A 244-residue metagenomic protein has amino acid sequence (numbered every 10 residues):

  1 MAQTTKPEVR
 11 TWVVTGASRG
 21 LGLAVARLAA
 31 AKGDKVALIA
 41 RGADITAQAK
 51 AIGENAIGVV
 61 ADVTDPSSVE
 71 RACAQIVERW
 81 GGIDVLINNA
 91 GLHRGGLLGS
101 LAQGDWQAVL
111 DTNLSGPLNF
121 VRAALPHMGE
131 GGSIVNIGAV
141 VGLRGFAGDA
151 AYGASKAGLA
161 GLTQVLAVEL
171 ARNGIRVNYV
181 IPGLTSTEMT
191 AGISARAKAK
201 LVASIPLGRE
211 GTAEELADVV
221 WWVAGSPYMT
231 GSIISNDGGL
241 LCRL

Functional and structural regions predicted by a protein language model:
S18-R19: Conserved glycine-rich cofactor-binding loop
K32-Q48: Conserved glycine-rich Rossmann-like NAD(P)H-binding loop of the short-chain dehydrogenase/reductase
L97-L98, D105-L110, L201: Substrate-binding pocket helix/loop in short-chain dehydrogenase/reductase
V121, S155, T163: Active-site helix of classical SDR
P126, V168-R172: Alpha-helical segment proximal to the catalytic Tyr-Lys
H127, I175, T212-N236, L241: C-terminal substrate-recognition "lid" of short-chain dehydrogenase/reductases
A139: Residue(s) in the substrate-gating loop at a strand-loop-helix junction that position the organic substrate next
